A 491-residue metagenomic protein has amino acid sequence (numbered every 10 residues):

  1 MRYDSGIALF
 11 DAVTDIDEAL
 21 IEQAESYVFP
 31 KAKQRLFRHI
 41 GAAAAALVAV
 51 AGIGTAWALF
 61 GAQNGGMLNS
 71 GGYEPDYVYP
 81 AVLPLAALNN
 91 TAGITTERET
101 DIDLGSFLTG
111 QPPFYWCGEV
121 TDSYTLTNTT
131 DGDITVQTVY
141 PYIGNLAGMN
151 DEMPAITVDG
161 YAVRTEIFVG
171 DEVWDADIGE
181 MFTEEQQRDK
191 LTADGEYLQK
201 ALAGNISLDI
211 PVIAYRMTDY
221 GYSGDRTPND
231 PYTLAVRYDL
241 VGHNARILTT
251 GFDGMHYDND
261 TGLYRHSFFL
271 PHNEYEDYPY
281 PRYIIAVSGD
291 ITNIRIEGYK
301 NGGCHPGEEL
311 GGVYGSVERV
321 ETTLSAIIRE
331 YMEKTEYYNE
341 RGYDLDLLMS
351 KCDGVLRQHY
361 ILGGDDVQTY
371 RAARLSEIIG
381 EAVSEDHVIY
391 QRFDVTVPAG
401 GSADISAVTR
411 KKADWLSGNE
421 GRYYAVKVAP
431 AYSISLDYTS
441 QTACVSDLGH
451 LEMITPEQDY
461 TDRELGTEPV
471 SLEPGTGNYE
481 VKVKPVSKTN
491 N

Functional and structural regions predicted by a protein language model:
M1-Q34: Disordered, charged N-terminal biogenesis/targeting segments of membrane/secreted proteins
S5, A12, I16-E18, I40 (+3 more regions): Short linear motifs in intrinsically disordered/low-complexity regions
E18-A24, V28-F29, V48, I134 (+2 more regions): Residues in flexible loops and secondary-structure boundaries
K31-F60: Internal signal-anchor transmembrane helix that establishes type II topology
W57-N491: Lumenal/extracellular ectodomains and adaptor appendage modules of the eukaryotic vesicle/secretory system
